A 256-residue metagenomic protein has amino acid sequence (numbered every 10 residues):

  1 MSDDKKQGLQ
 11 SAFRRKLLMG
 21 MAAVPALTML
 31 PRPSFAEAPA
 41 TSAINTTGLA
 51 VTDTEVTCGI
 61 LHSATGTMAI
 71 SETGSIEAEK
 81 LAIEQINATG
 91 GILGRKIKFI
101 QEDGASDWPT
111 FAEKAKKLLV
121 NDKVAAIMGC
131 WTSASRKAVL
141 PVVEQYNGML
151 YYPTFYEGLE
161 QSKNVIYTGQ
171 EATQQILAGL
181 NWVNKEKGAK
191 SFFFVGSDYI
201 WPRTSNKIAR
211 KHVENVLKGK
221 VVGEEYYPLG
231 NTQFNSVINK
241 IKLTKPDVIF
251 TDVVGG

Functional and structural regions predicted by a protein language model:
M1-F35: N-terminal secretory signal peptides
P31-G59: C-terminal segment of N-terminal export signals and the immediately downstream linker at the start of the mature
A43-T46, I70-E77, T89-L159, Y227-F234 (+1 more regions): Beta-alpha junction/loop-to-helix N-cap segments that form part of ligand/metal-binding clefts
E55-E72, C130, S191-V195: Short beta-strand segments enriched in small/hydrophobic residues
V56, R95-I97, D122-A126, Q145-M149 (+4 more regions): Loop/turn elements at helix/coil->beta-strand transitions in domains of secreted/extracellular proteins
A64, V165-L229, V248: An alpha-beta-alpha
I76, K80-I83, A112-A115, R136-L140 (+4 more regions): Extracytoplasmic/secreted envelope proteins and their assembly/folding machinery, especially bacterial periplasmic
A82-I92, V183: Flexible, small-residue-rich helix->loop connector segments that border functional cores
